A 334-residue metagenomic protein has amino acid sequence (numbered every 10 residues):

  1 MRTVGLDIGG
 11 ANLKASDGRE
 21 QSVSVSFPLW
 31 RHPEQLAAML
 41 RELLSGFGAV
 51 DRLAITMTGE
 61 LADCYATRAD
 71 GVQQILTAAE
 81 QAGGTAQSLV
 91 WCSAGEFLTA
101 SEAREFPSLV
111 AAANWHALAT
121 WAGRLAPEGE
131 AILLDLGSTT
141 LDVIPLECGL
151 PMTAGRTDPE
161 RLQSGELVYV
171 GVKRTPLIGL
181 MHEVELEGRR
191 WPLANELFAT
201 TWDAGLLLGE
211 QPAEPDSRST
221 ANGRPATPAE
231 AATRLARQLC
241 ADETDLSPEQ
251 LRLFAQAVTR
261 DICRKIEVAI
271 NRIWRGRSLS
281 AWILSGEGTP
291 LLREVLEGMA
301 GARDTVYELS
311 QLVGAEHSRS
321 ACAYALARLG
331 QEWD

Functional and structural regions predicted by a protein language model:
M1-G10, K14-S16, E20-L133, I144-D334: Nucleotide/phosphate-binding catalytic cleft detector across ATP-hydrolyzing and phosphate-transferring enzymes
L136-D142: Glycine-rich phosphate-binding P-loop
